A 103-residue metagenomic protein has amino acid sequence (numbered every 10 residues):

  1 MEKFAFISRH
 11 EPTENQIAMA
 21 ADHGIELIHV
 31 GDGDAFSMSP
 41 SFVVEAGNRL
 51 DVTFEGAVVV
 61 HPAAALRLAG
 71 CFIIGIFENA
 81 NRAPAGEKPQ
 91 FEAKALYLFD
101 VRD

Functional and structural regions predicted by a protein language model:
M1-F54, G70-D103: Long, low-complexity, Lys/Arg-enriched
F54-V60: Short glycine-rich phosphate-binding loop at a beta-alpha junction
A64-L66: Short glycine-rich, flexible loops that bind phosphorylated cofactors or substrates
